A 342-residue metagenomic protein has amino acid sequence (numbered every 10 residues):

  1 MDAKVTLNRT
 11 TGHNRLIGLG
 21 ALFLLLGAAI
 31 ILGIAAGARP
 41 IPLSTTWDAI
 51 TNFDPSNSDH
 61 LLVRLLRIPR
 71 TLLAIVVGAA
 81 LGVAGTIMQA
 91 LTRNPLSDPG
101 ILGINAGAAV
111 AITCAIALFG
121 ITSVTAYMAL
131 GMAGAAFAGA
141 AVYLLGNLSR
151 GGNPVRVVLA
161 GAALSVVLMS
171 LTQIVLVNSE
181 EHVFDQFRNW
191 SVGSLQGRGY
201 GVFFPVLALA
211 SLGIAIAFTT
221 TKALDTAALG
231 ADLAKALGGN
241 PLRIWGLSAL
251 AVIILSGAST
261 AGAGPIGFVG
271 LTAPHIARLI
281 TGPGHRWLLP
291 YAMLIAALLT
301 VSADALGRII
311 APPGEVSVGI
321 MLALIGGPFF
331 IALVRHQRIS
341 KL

Functional and structural regions predicted by a protein language model:
M1-L342: Alpha-helical transmembrane segments in inner-membrane proteins
